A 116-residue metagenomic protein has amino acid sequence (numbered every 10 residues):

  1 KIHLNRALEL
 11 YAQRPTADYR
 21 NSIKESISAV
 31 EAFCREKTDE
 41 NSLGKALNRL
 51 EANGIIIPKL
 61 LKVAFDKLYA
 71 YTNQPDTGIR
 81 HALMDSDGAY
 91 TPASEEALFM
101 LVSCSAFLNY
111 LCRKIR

Functional and structural regions predicted by a protein language model:
K1-S22: Charged alpha-helical initiation segments
N5, R20, K24-I27, D66 (+2 more regions): Non-catalytic, well-ordered alpha-helical scaffold segments
A12, C34-R35, T77, N109: Residue-level marker of positions within ordered structural domains that often coincide with functionally constrained
D18-S22, S42, A89: Short, surface-exposed helix-loop/turn micro-motifs enriched in polar/charged residues
S22-T38: Hydrophobic alpha-helical packing segments in soluble, helical-rich domains
K37-K45: P-loop NTP-binding core
G44-R116: Long, charged low-complexity segments
